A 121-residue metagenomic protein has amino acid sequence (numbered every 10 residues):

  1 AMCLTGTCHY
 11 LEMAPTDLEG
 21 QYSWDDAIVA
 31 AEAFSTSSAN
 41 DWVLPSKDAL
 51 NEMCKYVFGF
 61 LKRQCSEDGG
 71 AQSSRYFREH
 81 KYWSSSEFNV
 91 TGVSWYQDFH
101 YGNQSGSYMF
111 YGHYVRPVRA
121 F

Functional and structural regions predicted by a protein language model:
A1-G20: GGW-centered surface loops in extracellular recognition modules
L11-E12, V43-P45: Short, hydrophobic/proline-enriched secondary-structure or compact coil segments at domain edges
T16, R116-R119: Basic side chains
I28-D41, K47-S107, V118-A120: An exposed tryptophan-centered "aromatic clamp" motif
Y111-H113: N-terminal regions immediately upstream of nucleotidyltransferase
